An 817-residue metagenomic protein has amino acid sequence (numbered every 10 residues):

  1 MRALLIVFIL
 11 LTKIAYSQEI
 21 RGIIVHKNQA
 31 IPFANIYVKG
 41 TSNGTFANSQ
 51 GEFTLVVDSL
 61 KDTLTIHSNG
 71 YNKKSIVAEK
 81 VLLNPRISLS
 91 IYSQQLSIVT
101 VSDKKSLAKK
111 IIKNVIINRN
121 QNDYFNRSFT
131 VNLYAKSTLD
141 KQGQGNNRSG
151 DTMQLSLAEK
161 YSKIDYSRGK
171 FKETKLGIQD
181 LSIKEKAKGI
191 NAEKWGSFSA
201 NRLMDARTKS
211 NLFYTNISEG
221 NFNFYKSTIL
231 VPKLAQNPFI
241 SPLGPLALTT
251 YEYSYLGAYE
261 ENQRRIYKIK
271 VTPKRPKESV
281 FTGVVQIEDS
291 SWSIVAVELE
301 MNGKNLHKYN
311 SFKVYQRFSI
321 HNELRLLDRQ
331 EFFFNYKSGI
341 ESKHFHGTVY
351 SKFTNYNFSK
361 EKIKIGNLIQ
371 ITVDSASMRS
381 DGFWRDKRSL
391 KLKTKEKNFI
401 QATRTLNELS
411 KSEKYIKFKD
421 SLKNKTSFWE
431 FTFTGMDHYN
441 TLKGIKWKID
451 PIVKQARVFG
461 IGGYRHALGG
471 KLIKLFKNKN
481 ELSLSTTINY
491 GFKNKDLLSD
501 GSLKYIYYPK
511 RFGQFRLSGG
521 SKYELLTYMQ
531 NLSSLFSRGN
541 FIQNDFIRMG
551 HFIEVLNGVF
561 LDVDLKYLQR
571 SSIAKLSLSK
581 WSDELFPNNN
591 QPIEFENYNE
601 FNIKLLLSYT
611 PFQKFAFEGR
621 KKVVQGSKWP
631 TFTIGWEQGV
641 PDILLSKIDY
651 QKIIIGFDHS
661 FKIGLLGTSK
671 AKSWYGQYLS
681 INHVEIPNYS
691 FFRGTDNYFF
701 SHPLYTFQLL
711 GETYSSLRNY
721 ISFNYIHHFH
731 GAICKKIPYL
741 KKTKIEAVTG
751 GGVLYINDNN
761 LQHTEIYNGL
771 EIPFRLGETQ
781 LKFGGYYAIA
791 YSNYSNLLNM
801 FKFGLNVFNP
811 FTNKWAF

Functional and structural regions predicted by a protein language model:
Q18-P32: Structural motif
N28-I31, T54-D62: Short Pro-Gly-centered beta-turn/loop motif in secreted/extracellular proteins
A34-V38, L64, V101, Q330: Hydrophobic beta-strand segments
V38-G40, T65-I76: A short, solvent-exposed loop/turn motif at the edges and junctions of modular extracellular/periplasmic domains
S42-E52: Short, acidic Ser/Thr/Gly-rich low-complexity loop/linker segments typical of extracellular and cell-surface proteins
A78-D103: Extracellular beta-sheet/turn segments enriched in Thr/Pro/Gly and aliphatic residues
Q94, S102-I266, P273-V280, F345-D450 (+6 more regions): Structured extracytoplasmic
A235-F239, Q370-F817: Exposed, low-structure sequence patches enriched in small/polar residues
